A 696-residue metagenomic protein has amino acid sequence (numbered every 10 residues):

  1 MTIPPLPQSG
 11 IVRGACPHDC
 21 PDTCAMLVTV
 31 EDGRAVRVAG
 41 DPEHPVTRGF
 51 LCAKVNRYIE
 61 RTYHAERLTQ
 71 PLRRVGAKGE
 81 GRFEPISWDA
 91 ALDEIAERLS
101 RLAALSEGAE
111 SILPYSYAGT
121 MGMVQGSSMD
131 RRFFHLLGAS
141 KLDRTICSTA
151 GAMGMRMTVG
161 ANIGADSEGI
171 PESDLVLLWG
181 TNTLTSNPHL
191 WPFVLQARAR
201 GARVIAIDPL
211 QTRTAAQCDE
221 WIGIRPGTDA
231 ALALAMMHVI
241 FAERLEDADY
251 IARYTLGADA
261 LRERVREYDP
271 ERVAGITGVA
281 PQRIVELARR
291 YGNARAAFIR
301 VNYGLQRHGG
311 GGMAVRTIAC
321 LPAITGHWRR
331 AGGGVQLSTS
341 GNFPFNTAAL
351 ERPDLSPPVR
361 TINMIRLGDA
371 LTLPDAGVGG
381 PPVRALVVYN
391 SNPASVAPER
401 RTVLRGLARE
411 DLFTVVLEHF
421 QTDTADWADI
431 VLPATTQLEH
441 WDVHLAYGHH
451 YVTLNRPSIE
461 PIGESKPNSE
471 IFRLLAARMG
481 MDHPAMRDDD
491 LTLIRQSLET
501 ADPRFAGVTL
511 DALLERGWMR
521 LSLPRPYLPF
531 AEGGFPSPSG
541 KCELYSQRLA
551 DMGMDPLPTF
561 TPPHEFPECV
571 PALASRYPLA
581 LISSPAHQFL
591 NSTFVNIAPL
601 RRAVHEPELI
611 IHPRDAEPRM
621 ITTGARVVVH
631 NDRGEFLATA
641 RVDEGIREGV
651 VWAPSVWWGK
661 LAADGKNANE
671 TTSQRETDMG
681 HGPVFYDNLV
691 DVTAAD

Functional and structural regions predicted by a protein language model:
M1-L245, A280, Y389, L661-D696: N-terminal export/assembly segments and adjacent metallocofactor-ligating motifs of anaerobic energy-metabolism
A15, V403-L404, R409-F413, L417-T422 (+2 more regions): Phosphate/diphosphate-binding loops
R74-P85, A90, H238, E243-P281 (+6 more regions): N-terminal leader/propeptide and maturation segments of large enzyme subunits in energy/redox metabolism and hydrolases
S106-S111, E246-I251, F298, R329-Q336 (+1 more regions): Flexible, glycine/charged-enriched surface loops at secondary-structure junctions
S127-L195, R200-I207, T214, A230-L234 (+4 more regions): Extended redox/cofactor-interaction regions of prokaryotic respiratory oxidoreductases
A216-I224, T435-L438, H450-I462: Short beta-alpha connecting loops at secondary-structure transitions that line or flank enzyme active sites
M236, L256-D369: Active-site phosphate/pyrophosphate-binding segments
I462, P467-R516, S592, I597-I610 (+1 more regions): Long, contiguous, secondary-structure-rich segments that constitute the structural scaffold of globular domains
